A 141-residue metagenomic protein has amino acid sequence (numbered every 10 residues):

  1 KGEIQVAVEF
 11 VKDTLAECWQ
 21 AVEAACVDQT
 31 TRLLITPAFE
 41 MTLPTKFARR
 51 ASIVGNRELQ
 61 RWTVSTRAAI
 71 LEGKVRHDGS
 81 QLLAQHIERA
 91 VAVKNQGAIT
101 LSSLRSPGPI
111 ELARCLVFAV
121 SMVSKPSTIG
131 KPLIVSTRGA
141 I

Functional and structural regions predicted by a protein language model:
K1-I35: Nucleic-acid-processing active sites and adjacent nucleic-acid-binding tracks, predominantly divalent metal-dependent
G2-E9, F39, L43-G130: Metal-dependent DNA phosphodiester-chemistry modules and their immediately adjacent helices/loops in DNA-processing
A16-C26, V54, L82-L83, A90 (+1 more regions): Aromatic-enriched hydrophobic runs in primary sequence
I129-I141: Acidic, low-complexity intrinsically disordered tails
